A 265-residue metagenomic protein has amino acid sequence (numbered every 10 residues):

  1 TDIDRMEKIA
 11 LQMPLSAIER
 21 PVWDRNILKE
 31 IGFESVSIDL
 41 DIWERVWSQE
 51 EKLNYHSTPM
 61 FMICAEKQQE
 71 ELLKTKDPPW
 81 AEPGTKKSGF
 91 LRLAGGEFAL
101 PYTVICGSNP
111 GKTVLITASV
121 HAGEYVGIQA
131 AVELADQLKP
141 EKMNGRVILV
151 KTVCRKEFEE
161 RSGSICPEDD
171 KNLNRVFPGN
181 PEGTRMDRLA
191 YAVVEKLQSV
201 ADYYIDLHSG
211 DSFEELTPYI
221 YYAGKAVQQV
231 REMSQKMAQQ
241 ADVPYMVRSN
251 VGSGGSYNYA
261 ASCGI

Functional and structural regions predicted by a protein language model:
D2-A17: Short, glycine-/aromatic-enriched active-site segment of Class I SAM-dependent methyltransferases
D2-I3, Q49-K52, E160-G163, Y219: Short aromatic-enriched loop/helix-cap "lid" or pocket-rim segments at secondary-structure transitions that line
P14-I38: Short alpha-helix
S16-R20, S57, R185-L189, V193: Soluble or luminal CAZymes and related metallo-dependent hydrolases
P21, W47-S48, H56-T58, F98 (+2 more regions): Short, solvent-exposed coil/turn segments
E30-I31, D41, V46-Q69: Core SAM-dependent methyltransferase catalytic element
D39-W43, R248-V251: Acidic carboxylate-rich catalytic motifs and surrounding loops in phosphoryl-/glycosyl-chemistry enzymes
Q69-I265: Structured catalytic-domain cores with a bias toward divalent-metal coordination
